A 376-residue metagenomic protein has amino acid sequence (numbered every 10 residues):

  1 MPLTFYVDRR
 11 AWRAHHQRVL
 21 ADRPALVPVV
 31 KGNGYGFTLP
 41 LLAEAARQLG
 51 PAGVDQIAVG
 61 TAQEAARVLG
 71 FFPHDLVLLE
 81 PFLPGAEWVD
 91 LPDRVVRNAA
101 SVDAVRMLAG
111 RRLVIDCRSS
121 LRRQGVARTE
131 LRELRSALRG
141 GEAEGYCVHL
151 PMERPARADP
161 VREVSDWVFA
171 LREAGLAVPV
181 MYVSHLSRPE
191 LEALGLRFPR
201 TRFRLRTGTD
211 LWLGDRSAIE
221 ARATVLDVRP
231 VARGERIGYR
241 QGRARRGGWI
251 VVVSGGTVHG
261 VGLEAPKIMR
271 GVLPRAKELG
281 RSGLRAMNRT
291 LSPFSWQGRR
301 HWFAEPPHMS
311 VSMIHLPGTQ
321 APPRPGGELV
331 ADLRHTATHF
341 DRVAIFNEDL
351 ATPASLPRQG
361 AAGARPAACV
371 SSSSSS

Functional and structural regions predicted by a protein language model:
L3-A14, P24-A177: Active-site-proximal beta-alpha core segment in soluble small-molecule metabolic enzymes
F5-D8, P28, R162-S376: Active-site anion/phosphate-binding pocket segments in diverse small-molecule metabolic enzymes
